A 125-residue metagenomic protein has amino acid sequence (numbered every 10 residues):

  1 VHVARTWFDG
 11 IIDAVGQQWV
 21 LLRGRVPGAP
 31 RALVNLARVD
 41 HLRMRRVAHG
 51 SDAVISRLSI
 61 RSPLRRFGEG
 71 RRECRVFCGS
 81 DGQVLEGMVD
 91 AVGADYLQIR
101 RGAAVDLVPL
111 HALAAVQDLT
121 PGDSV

Functional and structural regions predicted by a protein language model:
V1-V125: Short glycine-rich, low-complexity segments
